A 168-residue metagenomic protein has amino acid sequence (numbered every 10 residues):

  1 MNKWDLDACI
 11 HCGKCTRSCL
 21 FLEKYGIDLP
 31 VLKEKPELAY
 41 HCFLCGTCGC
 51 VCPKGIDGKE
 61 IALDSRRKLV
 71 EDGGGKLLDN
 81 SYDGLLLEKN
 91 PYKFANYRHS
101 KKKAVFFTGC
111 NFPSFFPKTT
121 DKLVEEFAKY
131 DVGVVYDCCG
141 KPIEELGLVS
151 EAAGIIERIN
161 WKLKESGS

Functional and structural regions predicted by a protein language model:
K3-L6, L22-S168: Iron-sulfur-cluster electron-transfer modules
R17-L20: The feature marks the first
